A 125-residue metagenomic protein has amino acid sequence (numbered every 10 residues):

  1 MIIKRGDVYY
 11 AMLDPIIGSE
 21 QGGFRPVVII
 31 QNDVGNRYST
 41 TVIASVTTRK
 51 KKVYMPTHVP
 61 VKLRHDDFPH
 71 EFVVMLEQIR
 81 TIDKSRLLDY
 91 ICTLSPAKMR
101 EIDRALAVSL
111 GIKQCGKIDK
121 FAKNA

Functional and structural regions predicted by a protein language model:
M1-R25, I29-A125: Conserved functional hotspots at enzyme active or ligand-binding sites that engage polyanionic ligands
